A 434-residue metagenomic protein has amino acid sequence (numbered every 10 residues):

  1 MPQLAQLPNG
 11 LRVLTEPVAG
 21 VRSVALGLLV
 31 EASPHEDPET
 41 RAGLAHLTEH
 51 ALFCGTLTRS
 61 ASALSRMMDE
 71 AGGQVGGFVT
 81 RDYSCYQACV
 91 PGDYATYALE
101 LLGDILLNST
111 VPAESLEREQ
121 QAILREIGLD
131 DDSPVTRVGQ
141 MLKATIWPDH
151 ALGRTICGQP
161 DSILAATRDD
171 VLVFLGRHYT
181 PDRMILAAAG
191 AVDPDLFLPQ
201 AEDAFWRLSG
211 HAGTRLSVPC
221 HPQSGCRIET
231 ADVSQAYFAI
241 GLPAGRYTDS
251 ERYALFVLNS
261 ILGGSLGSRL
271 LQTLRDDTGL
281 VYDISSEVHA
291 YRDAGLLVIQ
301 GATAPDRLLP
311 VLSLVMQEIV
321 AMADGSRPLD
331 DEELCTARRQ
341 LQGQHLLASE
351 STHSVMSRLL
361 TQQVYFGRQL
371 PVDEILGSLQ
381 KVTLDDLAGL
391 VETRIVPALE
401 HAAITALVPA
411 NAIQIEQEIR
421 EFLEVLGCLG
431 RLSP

Functional and structural regions predicted by a protein language model:
M1-S23: N- or domain-start disorder-to-order transition segments that initiate the globular core
Q6, P17, A61-L216, I228-E229 (+4 more regions): Charge-rich, well-structured scaffold segments of protease-associated domains
G20, A25-C89, G264-L280: M16/MPP (pitrilysin/insulinase) zinc-metallopeptidase core fold and M16-derived inactive scaffolds
A25-L29, F238-G241, A403-T405: Active-site-flanking beta-strand signature of metal-NTP-handling nucleotidyl enzymes and homologous cyclase-like
C220-P222, T273: Catalytic cores of enzymes that engage adenine nucleotides and/or redox cofactors via long glycine-rich, Lys/Arg/His
Q223-S234, F238-L242, S250: Phosphate/diphosphate-binding glycine-rich loops and adjacent basic-rich segments that engage nucleotide
A244-L270: A conserved active-site cap/scaffold subdomain adjacent to cofactor or substrate pockets
